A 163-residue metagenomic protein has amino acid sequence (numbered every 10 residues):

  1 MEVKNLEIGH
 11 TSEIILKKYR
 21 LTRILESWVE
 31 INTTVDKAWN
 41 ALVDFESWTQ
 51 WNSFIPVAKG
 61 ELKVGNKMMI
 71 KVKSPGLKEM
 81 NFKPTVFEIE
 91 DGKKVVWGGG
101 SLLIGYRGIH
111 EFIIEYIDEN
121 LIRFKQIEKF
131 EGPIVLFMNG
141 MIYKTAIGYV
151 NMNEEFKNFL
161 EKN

Functional and structural regions predicted by a protein language model:
M1-K63: Hydrophobic ligand-binding cavity/cleft-lining segments
E2-H10, R123, K129-N163: A conserved amphipathic terminal alpha-helix motif
I14-L16, M68-P75, V96-L102: Short beta-strand segments that buttress and anchor functional surface loops
S27-V29, N81-E88, G108-Y116: Hydrophobic/aromatic beta-strand elements that line small-molecule binding cavities or substrate pockets in beta-rich
I31-T33, G76, F130-G132: Beta-strand elements of well-folded, non-transmembrane domains
K37-L42, W48, M68-I70, V86 (+4 more regions): Hydrophobic pocket/interface hotspot
E46-N81, G92: Short beta-edge strand/loop motif at the mouth of beta-sheet-based domains
G100-Y106, I127-I134: Short, solvent-exposed aromatic-acidic interface loops
